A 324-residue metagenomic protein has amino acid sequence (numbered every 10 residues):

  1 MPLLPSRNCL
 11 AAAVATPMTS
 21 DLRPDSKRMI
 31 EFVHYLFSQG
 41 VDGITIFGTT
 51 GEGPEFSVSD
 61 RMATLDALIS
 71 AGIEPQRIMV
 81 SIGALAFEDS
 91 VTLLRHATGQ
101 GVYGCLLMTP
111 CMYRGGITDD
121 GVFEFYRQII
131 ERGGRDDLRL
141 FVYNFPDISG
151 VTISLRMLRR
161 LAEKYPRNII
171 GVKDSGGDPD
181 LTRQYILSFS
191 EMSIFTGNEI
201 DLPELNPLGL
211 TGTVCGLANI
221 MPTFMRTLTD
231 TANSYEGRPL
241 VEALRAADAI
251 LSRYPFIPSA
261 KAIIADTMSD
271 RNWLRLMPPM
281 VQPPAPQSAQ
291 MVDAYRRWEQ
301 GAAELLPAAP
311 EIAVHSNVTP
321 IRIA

Functional and structural regions predicted by a protein language model:
P2-L3, E163-K164, M268: Short, conserved catalytic or adaptor-binding loops enriched in Gly and charged residues
P2-V151: Active-site beta->alpha loop and helix N-cap motifs at the rims of alpha/beta catalytic domains
R28, D60, G121, F125 (+4 more regions): Soluble or luminal CAZymes and related metallo-dependent hydrolases
M29, R61, L65, S90 (+5 more regions): A general structural signal for well-ordered alpha-helical segments in protein cores
T64-L65, H96, F125-Y126, F189 (+3 more regions): Short alpha-helix boundary/capping motifs
R132-L138, F145-P255: Catalytic alpha/beta core domains of metabolic enzymes, predominantly
P203-A324: Structured C-terminal cap/extension of enzyme domains
